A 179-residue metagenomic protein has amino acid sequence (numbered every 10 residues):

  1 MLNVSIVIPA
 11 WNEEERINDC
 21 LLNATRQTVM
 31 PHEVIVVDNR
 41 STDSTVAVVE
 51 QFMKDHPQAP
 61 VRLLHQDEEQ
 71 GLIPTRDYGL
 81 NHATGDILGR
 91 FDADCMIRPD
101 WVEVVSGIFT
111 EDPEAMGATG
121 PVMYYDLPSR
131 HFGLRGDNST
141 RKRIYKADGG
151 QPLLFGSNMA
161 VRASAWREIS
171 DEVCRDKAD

Functional and structural regions predicted by a protein language model:
M1-N23: N-proximal low-complexity "stem/linker" segments adjacent to membrane-targeting elements
L22-P31: Short, acidic, metal-binding catalytic loop of nucleotide-sugar glycosyltransferases
H32-R40, L64-H65: Short beta-strand/loop segment that forms part of the nucleotide-sugar
D38-A47, E68: A conserved acidic beta->alpha catalytic loop
Q66-A83: Glycine-rich, basic loop-to-helix element that forms the pyrophosphate-binding segment of sugar-nucleotide handling
L88: Short aromatic/hydrophobic "clamp" motif used to bind/position activated sugar donors
D100-R130: Conserved donor NDP-sugar-binding/catalytic core segment of glycosyltransferases
G120-P121, F132-P152: Short, flexible, basic/aromatic active-site loop/helix in glycosyltransferases
